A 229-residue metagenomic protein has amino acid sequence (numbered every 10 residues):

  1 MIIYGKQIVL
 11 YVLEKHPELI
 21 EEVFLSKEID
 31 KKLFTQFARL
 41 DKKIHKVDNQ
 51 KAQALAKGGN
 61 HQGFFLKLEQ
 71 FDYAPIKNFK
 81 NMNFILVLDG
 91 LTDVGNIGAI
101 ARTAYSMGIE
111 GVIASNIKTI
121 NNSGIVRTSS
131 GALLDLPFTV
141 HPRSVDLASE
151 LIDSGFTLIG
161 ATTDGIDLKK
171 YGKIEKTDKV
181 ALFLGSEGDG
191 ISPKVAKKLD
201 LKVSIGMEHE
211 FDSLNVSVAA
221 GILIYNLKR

Functional and structural regions predicted by a protein language model:
M1, L19-V23, E110-G111, D135-P137 (+1 more regions): Short active-site oxyanion
M1-K77: N-terminal positively charged helical leader segments and presequences
E21, S106, R127-G131, P193-R229: Structured adenosyl-cofactor binding patch, chiefly the S-adenosyl-L-methionine
E28, N49-A52, I117-T119, E187-D189 (+1 more regions): Short, acidic/turn-prone active-site loops that include or flank metal/cofactor- and phosphate-binding residues
N49-A56, Y73-A74, S144-S149, I166-D167 (+1 more regions): A short acidic, often aromatic-flanked loop/helix-cap motif at beta-alpha or helix-coil junctions that lines enzyme
I76-K80, E150, K169-K176: Short amphipathic alpha-helix with an adjacent loop that forms part of the alpha/beta core around
N81-I166: RNA substrate-binding interface of SAM-dependent RNA methyltransferases
I159-F211, N215: Active-site/ligand-binding-proximal alpha/beta "capping" segment
